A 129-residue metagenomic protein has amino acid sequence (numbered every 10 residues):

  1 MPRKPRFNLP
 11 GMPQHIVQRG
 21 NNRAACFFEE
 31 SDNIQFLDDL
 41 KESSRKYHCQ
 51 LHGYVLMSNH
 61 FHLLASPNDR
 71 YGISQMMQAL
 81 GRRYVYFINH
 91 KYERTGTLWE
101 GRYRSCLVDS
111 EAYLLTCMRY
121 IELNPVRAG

Functional and structural regions predicted by a protein language model:
M1-G129: Short catalytic/metal-binding and nucleic-acid-binding patches
